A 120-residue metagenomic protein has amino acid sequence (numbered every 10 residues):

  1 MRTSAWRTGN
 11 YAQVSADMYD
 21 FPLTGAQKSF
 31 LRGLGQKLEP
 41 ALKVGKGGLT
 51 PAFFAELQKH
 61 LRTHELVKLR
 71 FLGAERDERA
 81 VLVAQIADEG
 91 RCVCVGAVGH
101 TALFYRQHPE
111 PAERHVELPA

Functional and structural regions predicted by a protein language model:
R2-A120: Positively charged, polar, low-complexity stretches
